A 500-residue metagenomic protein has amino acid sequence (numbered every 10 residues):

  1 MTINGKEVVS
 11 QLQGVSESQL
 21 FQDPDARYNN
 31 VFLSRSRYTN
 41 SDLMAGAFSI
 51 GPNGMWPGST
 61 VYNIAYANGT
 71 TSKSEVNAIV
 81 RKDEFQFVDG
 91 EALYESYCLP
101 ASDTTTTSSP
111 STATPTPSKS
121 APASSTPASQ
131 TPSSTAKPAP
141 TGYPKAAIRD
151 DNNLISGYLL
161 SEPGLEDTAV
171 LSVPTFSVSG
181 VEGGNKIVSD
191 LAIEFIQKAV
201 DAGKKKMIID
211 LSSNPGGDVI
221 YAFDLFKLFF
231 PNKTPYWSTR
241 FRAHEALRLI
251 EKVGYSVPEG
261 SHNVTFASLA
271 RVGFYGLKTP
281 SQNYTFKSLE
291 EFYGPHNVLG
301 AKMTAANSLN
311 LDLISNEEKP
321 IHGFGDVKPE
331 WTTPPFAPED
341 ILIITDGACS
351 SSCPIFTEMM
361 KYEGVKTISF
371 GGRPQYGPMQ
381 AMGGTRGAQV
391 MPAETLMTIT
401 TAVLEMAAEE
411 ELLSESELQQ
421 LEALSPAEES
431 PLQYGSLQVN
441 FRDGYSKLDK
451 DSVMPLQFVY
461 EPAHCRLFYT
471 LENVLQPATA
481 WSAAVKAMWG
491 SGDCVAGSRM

Functional and structural regions predicted by a protein language model:
M1-M207, L211-Y275, G347, G372 (+2 more regions): Flexible, low-complexity junctional segments that flank or bridge functional domains
I220-V474: Conserved acidic, small-residue-rich alpha-beta core segments centered on
